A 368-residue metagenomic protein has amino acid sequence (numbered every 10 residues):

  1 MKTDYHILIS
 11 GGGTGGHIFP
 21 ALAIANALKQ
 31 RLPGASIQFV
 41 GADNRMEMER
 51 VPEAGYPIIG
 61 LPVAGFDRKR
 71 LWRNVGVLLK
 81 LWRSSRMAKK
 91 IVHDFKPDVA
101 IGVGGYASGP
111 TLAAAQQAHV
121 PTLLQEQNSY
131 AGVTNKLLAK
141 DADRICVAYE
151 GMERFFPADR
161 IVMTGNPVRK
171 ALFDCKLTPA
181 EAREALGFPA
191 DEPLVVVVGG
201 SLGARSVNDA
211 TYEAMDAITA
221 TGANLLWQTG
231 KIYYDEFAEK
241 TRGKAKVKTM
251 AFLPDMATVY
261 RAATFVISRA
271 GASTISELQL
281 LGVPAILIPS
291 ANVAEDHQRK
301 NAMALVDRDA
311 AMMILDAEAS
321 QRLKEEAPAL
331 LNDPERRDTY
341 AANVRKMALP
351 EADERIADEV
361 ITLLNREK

Functional and structural regions predicted by a protein language model:
D4-G12, R31-K80, S85, K231-Y233 (+1 more regions): Conserved nucleotide-sugar phosphate-binding/catalytic loop shared by glycosyltransferases and other
A35-S36, P57, Q116-A180: Active-site-proximal region of nucleotide-activated glycan assembly enzymes, centered on histidine/acidic-rich loops
R45, R50, A54, L177-V266 (+3 more regions): Donor-nucleotide binding loops and adjacent catalytic segments primarily of GT-B fold Leloir glycosyltransferases
M87-I101, S108-L123, K136-R144: Glycosyltransferases and closely related glycan-assembly transferases that use nucleotide-activated donors
P97-V99, L253, R261-S276, V283-P284: Acidic donor-binding loop of glycosyltransferase active sites
S268, P284-E295: Short hydrophobic beta-strand element within catalytic cores of glycosyltransferases and related nucleotide-activated
R336-P350: A short, well-ordered alpha-helix in the C-terminal region of glycosyltransferases
P350-K368: C-terminal alpha-helical cap of glycosyltransferases
